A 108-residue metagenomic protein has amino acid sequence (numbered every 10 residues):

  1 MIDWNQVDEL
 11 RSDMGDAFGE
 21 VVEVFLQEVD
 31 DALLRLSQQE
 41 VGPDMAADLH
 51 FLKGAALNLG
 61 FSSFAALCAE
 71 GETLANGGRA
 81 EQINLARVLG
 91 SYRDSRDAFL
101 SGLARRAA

Functional and structural regions predicted by a protein language model:
I2-F51, E81-L103: Long, amphipathic alpha-helical coiled-coil segments characteristic of histidine-phosphotransfer scaffolds
M45, L57-N76: Short, well-ordered alpha-helical segments that carry or flank key catalytic/ligand-binding motifs at enzyme/regulatory
